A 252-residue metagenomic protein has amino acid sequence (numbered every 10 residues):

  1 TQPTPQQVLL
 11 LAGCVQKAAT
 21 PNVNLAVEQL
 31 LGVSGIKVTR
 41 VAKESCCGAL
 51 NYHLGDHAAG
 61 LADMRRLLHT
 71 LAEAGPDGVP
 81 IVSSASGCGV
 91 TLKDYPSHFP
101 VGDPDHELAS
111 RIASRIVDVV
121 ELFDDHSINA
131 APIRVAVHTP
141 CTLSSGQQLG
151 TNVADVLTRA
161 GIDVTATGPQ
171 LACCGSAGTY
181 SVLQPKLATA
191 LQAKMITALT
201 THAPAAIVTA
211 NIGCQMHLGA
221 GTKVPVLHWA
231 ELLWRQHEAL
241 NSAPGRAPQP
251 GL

Functional and structural regions predicted by a protein language model:
T1-L252: Iron-sulfur cluster-binding electron-transfer modules in prokaryotic oxidoreductases
